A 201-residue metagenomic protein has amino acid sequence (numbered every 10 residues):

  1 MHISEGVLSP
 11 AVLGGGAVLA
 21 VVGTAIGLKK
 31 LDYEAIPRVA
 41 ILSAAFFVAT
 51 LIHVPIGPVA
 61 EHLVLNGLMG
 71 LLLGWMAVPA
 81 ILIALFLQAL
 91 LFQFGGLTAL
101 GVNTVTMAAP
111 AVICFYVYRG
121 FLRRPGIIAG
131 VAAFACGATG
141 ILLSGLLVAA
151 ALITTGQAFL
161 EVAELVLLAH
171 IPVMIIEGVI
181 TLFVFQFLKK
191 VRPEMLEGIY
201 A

Functional and structural regions predicted by a protein language model:
M1-L68: Hydrophobic transmembrane alpha-helices
L8-L13, A99-A109, P172-I175: Membrane-interface loop-to-helix entry segments
A20, F46, P110, C114 (+4 more regions): Alpha-helical transmembrane segments of multipass membrane proteins
E34-S43, V64-M69, G101-A108, A129-A135: Cytoplasmic-side transmembrane-helix entry/capping segments in multi-pass membrane proteins
S43-F47, A77-L90: Small-polar-interrupted transmembrane alpha-helices in polytopic inner-membrane proteins
L51-A60, I83-C114: Interfacial aromatic-anchored transmembrane helix boundaries in multi-pass membrane proteins
N103-V148: Short helix-perturbing small/polar motifs within transmembrane alpha-helices
V131-L142, T155, F159-A201: C-terminal transmembrane helix-loop-helix hairpin of multi-pass membrane proteins
